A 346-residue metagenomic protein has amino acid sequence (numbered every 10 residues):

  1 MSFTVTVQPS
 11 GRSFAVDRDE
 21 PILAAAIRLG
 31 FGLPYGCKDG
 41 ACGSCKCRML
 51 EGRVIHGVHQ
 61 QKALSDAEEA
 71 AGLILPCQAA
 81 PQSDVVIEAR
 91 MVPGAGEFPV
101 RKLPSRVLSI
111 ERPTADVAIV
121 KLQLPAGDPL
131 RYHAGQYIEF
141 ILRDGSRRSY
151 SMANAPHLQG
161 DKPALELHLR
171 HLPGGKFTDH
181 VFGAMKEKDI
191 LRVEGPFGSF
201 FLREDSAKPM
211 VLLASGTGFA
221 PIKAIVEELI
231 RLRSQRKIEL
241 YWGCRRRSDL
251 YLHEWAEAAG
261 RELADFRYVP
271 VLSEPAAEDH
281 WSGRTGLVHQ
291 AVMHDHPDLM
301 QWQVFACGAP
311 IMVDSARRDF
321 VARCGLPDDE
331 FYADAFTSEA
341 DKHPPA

Functional and structural regions predicted by a protein language model:
M1-A79, V85, R236-K237, Y241-A346: Reductase modules of NAD(P)H-dependent flavoproteins
L50-R53, R90-V92, R143, P196: Short, surface-exposed secondary-structure boundary micro-motifs
I74-E97, D189-V193: Short, structured interface segments
P99-D189, C244-R246, V271-P275: Ferredoxin-reductase
G135, G218, A309: Short, conserved phosphate/pyrophosphate- and ester-handling motifs at nucleotide-, phospho-/glycolipid
G195-A207: A short, basic/flexible loop-to-alpha-helix module at the beginning of a structural domain
K223-R231: Histidine-anchored nucleotide/phosphate-binding helix
